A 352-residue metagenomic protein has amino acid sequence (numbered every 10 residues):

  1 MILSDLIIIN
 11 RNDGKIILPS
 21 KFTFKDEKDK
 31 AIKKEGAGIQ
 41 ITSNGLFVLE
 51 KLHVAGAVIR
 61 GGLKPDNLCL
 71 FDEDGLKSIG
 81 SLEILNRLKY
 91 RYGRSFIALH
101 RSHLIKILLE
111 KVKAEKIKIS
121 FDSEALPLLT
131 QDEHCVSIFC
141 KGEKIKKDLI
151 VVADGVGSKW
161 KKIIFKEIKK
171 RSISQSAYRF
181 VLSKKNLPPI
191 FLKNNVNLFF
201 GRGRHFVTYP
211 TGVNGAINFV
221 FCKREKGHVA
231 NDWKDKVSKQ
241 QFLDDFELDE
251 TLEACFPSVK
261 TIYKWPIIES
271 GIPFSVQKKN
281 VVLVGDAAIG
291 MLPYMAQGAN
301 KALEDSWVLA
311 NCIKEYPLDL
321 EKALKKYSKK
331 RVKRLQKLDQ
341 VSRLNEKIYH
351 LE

Functional and structural regions predicted by a protein language model:
I2, T42-S183, K226-K239: Conserved N-terminal helical subregion
I2-A37: Glycine-rich FAD pyrophosphate-binding loop
I9-N10, D26-E27, V151-V152, T208 (+2 more regions): Conserved mid-domain beta->alpha element of the FAD-binding
R60-G61, F246-T261, L320-K325, L338: Acidic/histidine metal-binding catalytic segments
G157-S158, A177-R179, R204-V207, A288-I289: Histidine-centered metal-chelating micro-motifs
R171-Q175, F191-N195, V237-Q240, L248-P266: A short coil-to-beta-strand element that immediately follows conserved catalytic motifs
K184-F191, N214, G227-H228, F274 (+1 more regions): Short helix-loop capping/hinge motifs at secondary-structure junctions, enriched in acidic/polar residues
N194-V229, F246: Active-site substrate-recognition segment that forms the wall of the catalytic cavity or substrate channel
